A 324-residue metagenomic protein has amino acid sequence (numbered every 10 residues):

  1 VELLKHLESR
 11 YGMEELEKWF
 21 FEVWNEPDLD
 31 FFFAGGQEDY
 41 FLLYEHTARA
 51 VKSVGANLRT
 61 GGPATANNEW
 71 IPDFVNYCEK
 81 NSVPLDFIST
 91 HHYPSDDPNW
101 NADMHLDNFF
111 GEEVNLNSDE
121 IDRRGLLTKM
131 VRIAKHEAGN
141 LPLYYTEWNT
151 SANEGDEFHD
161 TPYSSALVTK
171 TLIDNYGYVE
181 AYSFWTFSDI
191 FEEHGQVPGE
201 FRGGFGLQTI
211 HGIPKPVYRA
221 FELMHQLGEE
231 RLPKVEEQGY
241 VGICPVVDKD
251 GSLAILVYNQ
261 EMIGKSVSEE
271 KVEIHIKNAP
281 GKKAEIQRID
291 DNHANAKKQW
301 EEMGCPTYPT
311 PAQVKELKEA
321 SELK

Functional and structural regions predicted by a protein language model:
V1-E2: Glycine-rich anion/phosphate-binding loops
K5-G36, G61-A64, H91-S95, P142-S151 (+1 more regions): Active-site groove signature of glycoside hydrolases
S9-E15, H136, K234, P245-K249: Surface-exposed acidic, glycine-flexible loop patches that form ligand/cofactor-binding and adhesion interfaces
L29-D30, N68-W70, S95-P98, T150-E154 (+3 more regions): Flexible loop/turn segments at secondary-structure boundaries
Q37-D174, Y178-V179: Noncatalytic carbohydrate-binding groove/subsite architecture in carbohydrate-active enzymes
A181-W185, I190, P198-S252, I263: Glycan-recognition and catalytic regions of carbohydrate-active enzymes
G239-N295: Carbohydrate-binding surface patches
K277-K324: Acidic, Ser/Thr/Pro-rich beta/coil linker or hinge segments at domain junctions
